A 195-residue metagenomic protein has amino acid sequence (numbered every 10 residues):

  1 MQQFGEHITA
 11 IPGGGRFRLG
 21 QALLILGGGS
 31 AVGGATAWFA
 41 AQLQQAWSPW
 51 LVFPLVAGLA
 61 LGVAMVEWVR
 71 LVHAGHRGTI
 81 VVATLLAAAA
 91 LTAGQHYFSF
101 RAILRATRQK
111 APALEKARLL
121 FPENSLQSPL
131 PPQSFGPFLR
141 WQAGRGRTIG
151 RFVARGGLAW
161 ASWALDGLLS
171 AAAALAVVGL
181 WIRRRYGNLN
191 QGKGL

Functional and structural regions predicted by a protein language model:
M1-H7: Short, charged cytosolic
I8-L104, R108, I182-G187: Hydrophobic alpha-helical segments, chiefly the membrane-spanning helices and signal/signal-anchor peptides
L61, H73-L195: Core subunits and conserved enzymes of cellular information-processing and envelope-translocation systems across
